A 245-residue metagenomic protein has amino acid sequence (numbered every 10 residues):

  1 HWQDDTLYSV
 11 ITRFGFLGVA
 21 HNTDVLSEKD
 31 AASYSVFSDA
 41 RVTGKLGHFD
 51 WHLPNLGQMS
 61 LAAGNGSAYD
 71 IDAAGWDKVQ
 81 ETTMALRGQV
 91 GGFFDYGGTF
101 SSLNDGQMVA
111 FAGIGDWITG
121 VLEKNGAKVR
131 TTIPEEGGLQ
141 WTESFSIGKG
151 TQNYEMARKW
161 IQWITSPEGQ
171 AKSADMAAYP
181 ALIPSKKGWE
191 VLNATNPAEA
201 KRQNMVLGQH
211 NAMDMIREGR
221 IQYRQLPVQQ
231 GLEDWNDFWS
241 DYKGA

Functional and structural regions predicted by a protein language model:
H1-Q107: Extracytoplasmic ligand-binding site segments that recognize negatively charged/polar headgroups
F16-L17, D24-S27, G44, H52-L56 (+5 more regions): Solvent-exposed loop/turn segments at secondary-structure junctions within structured extracellular/periplasmic domains
G18-V25, S60-G64, W141-M156, K172-D175: A bilobed periplasmic-binding-protein/Venus flytrap-type ligand-binding module shared by bacterial periplasmic
W76-L86, N125-K149: Periplasmic-binding protein-like
G92-F93, V109-I114, R130: Paired acidic/hydrophobic, glycine-rich loop segments that form the ligand-binding mouth/hinge of periplasmic-binding
A112-K128: A ligand-binding cleft/hinge motif common to bilobed small-molecule-binding domains
G148-I216: Mature extracytoplasmic/periplasmic domains
N211-A245: Conserved C-terminal helix/tail region of periplasmic/extracytoplasmic solute-binding proteins
